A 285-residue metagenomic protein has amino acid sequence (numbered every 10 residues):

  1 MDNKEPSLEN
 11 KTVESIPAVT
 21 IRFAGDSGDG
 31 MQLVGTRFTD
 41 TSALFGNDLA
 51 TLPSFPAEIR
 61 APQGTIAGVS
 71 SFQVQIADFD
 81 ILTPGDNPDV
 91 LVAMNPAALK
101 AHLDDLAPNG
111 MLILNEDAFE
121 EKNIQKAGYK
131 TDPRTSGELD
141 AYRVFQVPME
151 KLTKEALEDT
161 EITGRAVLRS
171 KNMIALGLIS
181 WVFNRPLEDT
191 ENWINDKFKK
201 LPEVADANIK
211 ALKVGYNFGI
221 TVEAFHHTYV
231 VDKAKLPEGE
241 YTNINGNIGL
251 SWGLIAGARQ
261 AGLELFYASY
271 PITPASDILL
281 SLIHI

Functional and structural regions predicted by a protein language model:
D2-A261: Active-site cofactor/cluster-binding pocket
A101, D277-I278: Phosphate- and divalent-cation-binding pockets in alpha/beta enzyme and binding domains that engage nucleotide-derived
I209-K210, A256-T273, L279: Carboxylate/His-rich catalytic cores and anion/metal-binding grooves
I283-I285: Conserved small/polar residues in nucleotide/adenosyl-binding loops
